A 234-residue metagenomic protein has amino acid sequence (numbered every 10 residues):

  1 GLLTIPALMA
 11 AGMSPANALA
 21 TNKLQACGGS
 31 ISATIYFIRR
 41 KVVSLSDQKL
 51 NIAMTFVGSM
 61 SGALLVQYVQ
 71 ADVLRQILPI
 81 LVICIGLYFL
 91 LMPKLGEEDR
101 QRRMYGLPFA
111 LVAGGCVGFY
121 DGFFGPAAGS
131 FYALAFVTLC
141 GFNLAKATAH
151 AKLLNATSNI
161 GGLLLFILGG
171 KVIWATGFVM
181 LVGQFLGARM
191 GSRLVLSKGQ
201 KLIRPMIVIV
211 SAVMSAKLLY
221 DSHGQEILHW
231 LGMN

Functional and structural regions predicted by a protein language model:
G1-S14, D99-T148, M233-N234: Selected transmembrane alpha-helices and immediately adjacent juxtamembrane segments of polytopic inner-membrane
A10, M54-M60, I85, G106-F119 (+2 more regions): Small-residue-rich segments of transmembrane alpha-helices in multi-pass membrane proteins, especially helix faces
A10, N17, Q67, Q76 (+5 more regions): Transmembrane helix-loop junction
M13-N22, L45-L50, G141-K152: Membrane-interface alpha-helices at helix entry/exit sites of multi-pass transporters
A20-V73, I80, N159-I209: Selective hydrophobic functional segments
S32-V42, A71, P79-R103, V213-W230: Transmembrane helix exit motif
S61, C116-P126, G162-G170, G177 (+1 more regions): Hydrophobic alpha-helical transmembrane segments in multi-pass integral membrane proteins
R75-Q76, G106-A113, L168-V179, L231-N234: Juxtamembrane helix-entry segments on the extracytoplasmic side of multipass membrane proteins
